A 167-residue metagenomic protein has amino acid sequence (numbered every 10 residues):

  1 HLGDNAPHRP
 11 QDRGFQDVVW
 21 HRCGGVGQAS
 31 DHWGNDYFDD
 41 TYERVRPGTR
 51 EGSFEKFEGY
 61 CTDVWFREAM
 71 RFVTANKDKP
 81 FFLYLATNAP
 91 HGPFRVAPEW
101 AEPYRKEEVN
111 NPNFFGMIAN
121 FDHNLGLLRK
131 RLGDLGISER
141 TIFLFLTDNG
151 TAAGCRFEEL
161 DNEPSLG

Functional and structural regions predicted by a protein language model:
L2-F81, T87-A101, R105, F115: Formylglycine-dependent
N5-G14, P93-P98, K130-G167: Histidine-centered active-site microenvironments of extracellular/periplasmic hydrolases and transferases
D17-W20, F81-A86, A119, I142-L146 (+1 more regions): Structural recognition of the beta-strand scaffold that forms the well-ordered cores of secreted hydrolase catalytic
W20-G25, K106-N110, R156, L166: Short, Lys/Arg-enriched charge-dense amphipathic segments
V26-R50, G126-L135, L144, G154 (+1 more regions): Substrate-binding rim/cap in mid-to-C-terminal beta-strand-loop elements of soluble/periplasmic
E58-C61, I118-F121, G154-N162: Short linear motifs at secondary-structure transitions and domain/linker junctions
F66-V73, A101-T141, E158: A long, amphipathic alpha-helix that forms part of the scaffold/cap immediately adjacent to metal-dependent active
